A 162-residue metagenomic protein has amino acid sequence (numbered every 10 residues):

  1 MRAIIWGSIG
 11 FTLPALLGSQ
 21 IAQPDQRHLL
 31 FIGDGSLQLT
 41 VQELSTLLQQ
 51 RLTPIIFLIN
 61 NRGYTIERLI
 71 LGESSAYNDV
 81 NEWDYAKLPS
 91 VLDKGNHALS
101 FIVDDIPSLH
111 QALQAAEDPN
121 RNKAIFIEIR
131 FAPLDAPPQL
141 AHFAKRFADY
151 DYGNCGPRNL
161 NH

Functional and structural regions predicted by a protein language model:
M1-H162: Thiamine diphosphate
